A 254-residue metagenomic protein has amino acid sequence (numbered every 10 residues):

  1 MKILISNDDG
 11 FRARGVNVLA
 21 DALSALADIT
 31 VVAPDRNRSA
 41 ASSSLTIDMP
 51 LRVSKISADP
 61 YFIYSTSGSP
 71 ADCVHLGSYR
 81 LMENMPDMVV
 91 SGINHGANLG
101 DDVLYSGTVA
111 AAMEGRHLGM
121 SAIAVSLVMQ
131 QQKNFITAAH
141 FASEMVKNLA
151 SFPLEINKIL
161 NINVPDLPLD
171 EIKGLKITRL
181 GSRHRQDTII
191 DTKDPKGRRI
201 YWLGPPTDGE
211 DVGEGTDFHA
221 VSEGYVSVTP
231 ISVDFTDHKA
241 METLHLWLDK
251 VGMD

Functional and structural regions predicted by a protein language model:
I3, R14-R80, N84-M85: A cross-family phosphate/adenosyl-ligand binding-site feature
I5-R12, D102-V103: Short, glycine-rich nucleotide/cofactor-binding loops
S6, V32-P34, S91-N94, V125-S126 (+2 more regions): Short beta-strand segments
G77-E83, A110-S121: Alpha-helix C-terminal capping segments
M88: Short, Asp-centered acidic motifs that coordinate Mg2+ and/or phosphate in catalytic or ligand-binding sites
A97-S106: Glycine/threonine-rich flexible loop motifs
R116-A138: Glycine-rich phosphate/pyrophosphate-binding loops and their adjacent beta-strand/loop elements at enzyme active sites
T137-D254: Electrostatically charged, flexible surface regions
